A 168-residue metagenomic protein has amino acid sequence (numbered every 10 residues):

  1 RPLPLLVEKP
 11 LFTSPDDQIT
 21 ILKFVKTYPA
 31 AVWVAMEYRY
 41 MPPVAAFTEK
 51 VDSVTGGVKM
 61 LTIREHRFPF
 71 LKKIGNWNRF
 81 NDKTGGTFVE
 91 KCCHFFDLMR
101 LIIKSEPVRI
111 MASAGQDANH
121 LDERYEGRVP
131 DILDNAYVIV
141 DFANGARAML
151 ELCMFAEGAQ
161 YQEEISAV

Functional and structural regions predicted by a protein language model:
R1-R39: Beta-strand-loop-alpha-helix segment that lines the small-molecule cofactor/substrate pocket of alpha/beta enzymes
P2, P29, G56-M60, P107 (+1 more regions): A general structural motif
L6, A31-W33, T62, M111 (+1 more regions): Structural detector of well-ordered beta-strand residues that form the stable sheet scaffold of enzyme domains
E8, E37, E65, E90 (+3 more regions): Acidic-residue sensor for enzyme active/binding pockets
D16, P42, K72, A159-Q160: Residues that form or flank phosphate/diphosphate-binding pockets in enzymes that use nucleotide phosphates
D16-T27, A45, E49-S53, V108 (+1 more regions): Replace "anionic and nucleotidyl ligands
Y38-V129: Predominantly a Rossmann-like dinucleotide-binding segment in NAD(P)-dependent oxidoreductases
D97-V168: Contiguous beta-strand/loop segments that form the cofactor/metal-binding neighborhood of enzyme cores
